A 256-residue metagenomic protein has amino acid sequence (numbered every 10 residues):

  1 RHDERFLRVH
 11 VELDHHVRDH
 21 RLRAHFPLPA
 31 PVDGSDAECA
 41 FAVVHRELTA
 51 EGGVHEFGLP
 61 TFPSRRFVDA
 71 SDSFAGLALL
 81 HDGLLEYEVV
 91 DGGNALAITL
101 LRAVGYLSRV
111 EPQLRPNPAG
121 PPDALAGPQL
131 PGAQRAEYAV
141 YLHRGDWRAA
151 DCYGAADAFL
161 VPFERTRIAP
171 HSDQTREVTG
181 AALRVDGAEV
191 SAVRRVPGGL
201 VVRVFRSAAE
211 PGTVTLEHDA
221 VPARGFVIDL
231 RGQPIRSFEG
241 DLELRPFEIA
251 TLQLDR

Functional and structural regions predicted by a protein language model:
R1-R256: C-terminal (or distal) subdomains of carbohydrate-active enzymes
